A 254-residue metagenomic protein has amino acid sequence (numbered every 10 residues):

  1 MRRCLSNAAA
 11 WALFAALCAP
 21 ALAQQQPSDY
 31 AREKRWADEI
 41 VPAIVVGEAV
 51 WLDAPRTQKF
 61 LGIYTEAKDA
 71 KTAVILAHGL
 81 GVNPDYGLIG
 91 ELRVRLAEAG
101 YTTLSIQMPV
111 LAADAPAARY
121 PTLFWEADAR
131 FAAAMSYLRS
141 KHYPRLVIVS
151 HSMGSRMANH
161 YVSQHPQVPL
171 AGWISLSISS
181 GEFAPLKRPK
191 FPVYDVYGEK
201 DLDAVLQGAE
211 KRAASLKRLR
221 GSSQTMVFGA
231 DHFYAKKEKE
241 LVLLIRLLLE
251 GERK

Functional and structural regions predicted by a protein language model:
M1-A12: Bacterial N-terminal signal peptides that target proteins for export
A19-A23: Sec/Tat signal peptide C-region and signal peptidase I cleavage site
Q24-A67: N-terminal cap/lid segment of alpha/beta-hydrolase-fold proteins
Q58-L61, T65, D69-R139: Serine-hydrolase catalytic machinery in alpha/beta-hydrolase-like enzymes
S136-F191: Primarily recognizes the serine-hydrolase "nucleophile elbow" in alpha/beta-hydrolase and SGNH/GDSL folds
G172-A235: The feature captures the conserved acid-bearing segment of alpha/beta-hydrolase catalytic domains
A235-L247: Post-His helix in hydrolase/transferase enzymes
